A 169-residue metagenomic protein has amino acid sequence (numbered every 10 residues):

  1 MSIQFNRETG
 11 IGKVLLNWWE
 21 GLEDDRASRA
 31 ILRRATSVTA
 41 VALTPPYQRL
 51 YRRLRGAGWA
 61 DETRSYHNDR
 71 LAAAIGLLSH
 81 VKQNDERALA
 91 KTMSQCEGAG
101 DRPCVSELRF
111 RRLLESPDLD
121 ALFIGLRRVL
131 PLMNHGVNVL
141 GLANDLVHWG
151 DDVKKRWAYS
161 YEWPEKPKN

Functional and structural regions predicted by a protein language model:
S2, R7-N169: Basic, alpha-helical nucleic-acid-binding regions used in initiation and control of genome expression
